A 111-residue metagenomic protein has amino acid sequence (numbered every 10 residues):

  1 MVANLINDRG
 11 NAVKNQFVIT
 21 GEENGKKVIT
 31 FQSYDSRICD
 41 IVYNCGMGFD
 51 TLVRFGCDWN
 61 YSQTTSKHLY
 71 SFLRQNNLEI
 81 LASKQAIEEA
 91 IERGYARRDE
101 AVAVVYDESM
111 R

Functional and structural regions predicted by a protein language model:
M1-R111: Terminal leader/tail segments of proteins
